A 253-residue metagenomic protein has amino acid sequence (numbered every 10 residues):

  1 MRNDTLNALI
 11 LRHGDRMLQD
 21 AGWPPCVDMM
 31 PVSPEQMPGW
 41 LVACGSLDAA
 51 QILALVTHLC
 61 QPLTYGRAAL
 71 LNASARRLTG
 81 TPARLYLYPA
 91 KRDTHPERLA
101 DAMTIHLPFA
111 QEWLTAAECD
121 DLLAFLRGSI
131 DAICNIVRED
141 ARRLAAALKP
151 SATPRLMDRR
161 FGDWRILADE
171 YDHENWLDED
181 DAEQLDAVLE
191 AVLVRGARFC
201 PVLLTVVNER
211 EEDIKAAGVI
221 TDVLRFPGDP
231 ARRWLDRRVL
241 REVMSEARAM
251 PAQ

Functional and structural regions predicted by a protein language model:
M1-Q253: Acidic interaction surfaces
